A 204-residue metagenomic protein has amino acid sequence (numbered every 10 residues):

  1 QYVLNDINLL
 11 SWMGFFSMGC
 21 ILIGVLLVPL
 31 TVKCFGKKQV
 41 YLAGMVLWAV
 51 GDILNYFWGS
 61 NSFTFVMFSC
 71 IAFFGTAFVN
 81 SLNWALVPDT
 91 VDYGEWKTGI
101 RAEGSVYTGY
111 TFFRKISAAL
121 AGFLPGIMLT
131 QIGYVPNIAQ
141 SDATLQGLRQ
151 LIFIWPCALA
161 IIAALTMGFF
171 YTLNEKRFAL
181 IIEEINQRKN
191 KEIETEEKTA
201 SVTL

Functional and structural regions predicted by a protein language model:
Q1-L204: Membrane-embedded alpha-helical bundles of multi-pass transporters/translocases, especially carrier/permease families
